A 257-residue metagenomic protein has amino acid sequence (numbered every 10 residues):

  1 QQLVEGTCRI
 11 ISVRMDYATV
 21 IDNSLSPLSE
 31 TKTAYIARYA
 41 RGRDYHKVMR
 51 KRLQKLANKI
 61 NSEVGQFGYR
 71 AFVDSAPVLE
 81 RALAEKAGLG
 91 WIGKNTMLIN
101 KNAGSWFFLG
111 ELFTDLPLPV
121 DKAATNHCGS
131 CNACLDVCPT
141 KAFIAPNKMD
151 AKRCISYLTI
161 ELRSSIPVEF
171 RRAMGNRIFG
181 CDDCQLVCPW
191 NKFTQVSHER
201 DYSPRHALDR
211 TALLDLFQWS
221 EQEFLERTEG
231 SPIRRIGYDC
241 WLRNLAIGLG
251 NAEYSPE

Functional and structural regions predicted by a protein language model:
Q1-H127: Auxiliary alpha/beta "docking" domains used to position bulky ligands
R9, K51-S62, N132-D136, R172 (+2 more regions): A broad, structural surface signal
S62-G68, I144, S255-E257: Surface-exposed helix-capping loop/turn segments at secondary-structure junctions
I99-A123, A151-F170, E221-L225: Short, charged low-complexity linear segments at domain edges
G104, N126-S130, P146-M149, F170-G180: Short, contiguous, pocket-lining structural segments that sit at or immediately flank catalytic/ligand-binding sites
L118, T140, I160-R163, N251 (+1 more regions): Conserved helix-loop functional segments at active or binding sites
A133-Y157, R163, R177-D201: Iron-sulfur cluster-binding cysteine motifs and their immediate structural context in ferredoxin-like electron-transfer
I166-E257: Alpha-helical scaffold domains
